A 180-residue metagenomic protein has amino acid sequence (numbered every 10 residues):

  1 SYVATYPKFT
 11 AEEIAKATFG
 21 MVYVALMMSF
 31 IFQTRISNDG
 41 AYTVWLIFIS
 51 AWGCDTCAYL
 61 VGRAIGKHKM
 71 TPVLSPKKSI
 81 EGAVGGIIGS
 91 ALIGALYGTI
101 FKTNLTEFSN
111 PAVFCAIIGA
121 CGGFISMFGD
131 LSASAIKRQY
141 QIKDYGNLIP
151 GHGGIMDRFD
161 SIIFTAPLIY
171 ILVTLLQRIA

Functional and structural regions predicted by a protein language model:
S1-A120: Membrane-embedded alpha-helical bundles of polytopic integral membrane proteins
Q33, Q139-Q141, Q177: Residue-identity detector for glutamine
A51-K67, T71-P72, I80-E81, F124-F164: Acidic (Asp/Glu-rich) catalytic motifs at the cytosolic membrane interface
S90-A91, R158, T165, T174: Hydrophobic transmembrane alpha-helices of multi-pass small-molecule transporters
T99, I171-A180: Juxtamembrane boundary at the C-terminal end of a transmembrane helix
T106-V113, H152-G154, F159, Q177-I179: Short, conserved aromatic-histidine micro-motifs
L168: Flexible, active-site-proximal loop/turn residues at the rims of small-molecule/cofactor binding pockets and catalytic
